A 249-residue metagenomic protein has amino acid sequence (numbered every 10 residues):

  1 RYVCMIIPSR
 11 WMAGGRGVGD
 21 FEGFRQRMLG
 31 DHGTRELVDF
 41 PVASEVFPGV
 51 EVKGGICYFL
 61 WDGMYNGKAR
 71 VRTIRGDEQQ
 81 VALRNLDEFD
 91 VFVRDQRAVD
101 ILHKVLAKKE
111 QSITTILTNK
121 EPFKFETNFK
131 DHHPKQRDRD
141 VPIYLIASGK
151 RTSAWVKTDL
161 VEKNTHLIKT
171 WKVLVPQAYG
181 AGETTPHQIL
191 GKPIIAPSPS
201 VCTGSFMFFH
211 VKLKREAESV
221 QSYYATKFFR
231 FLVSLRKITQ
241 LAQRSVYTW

Functional and structural regions predicted by a protein language model:
R1-E45, Y58, V220: Conserved Class I SAM-dependent methyltransferase catalytic core
S44-T203, F209-W249: C-terminal substrate-recognition regions of SAM-dependent nucleic acid methyltransferases
